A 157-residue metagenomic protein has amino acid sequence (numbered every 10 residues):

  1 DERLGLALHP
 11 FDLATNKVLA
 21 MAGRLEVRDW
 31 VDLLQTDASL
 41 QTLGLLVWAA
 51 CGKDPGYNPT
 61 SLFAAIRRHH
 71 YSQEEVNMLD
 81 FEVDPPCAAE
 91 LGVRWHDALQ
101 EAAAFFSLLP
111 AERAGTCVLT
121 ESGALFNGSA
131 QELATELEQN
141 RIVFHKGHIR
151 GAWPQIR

Functional and structural regions predicted by a protein language model:
D1-R157: Compositionally biased terminal segments of proteins
